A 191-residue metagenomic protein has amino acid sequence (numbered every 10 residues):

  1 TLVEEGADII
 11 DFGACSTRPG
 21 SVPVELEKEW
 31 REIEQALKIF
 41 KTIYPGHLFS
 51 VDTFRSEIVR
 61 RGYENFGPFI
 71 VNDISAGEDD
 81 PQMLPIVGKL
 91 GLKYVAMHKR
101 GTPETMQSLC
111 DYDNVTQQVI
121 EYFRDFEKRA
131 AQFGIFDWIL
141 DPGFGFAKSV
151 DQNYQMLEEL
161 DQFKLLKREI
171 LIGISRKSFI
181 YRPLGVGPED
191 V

Functional and structural regions predicted by a protein language model:
T1-G13: Catalytic domains of carbohydrate-active enzymes, especially glycoside hydrolases
E4, Q132-G134: Glycine-rich phosphate/diphosphate-binding loops that line cofactor/substrate pockets in enzymes
D8, F69, F136: Short acidic/polar active-site loop segments enriched in Thr and Asp
T17-I43, L48-F49, F54-S56, E64-F66 (+3 more regions): Active-site-adjacent loop and "lid" segments of alpha/beta metabolic enzymes
G143-G145: Short strand-loop junctions, especially beta-strand C-caps/beta-turns that link beta-sheets to coils or alpha-helices
